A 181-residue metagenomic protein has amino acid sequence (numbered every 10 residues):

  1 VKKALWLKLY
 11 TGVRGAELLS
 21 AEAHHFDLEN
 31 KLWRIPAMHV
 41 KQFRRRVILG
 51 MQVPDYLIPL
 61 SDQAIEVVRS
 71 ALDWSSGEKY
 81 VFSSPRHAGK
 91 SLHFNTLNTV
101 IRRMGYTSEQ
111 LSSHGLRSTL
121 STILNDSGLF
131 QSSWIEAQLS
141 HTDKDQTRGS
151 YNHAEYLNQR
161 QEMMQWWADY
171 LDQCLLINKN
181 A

Functional and structural regions predicted by a protein language model:
V1-A21, E29, W74, G115-R117: Basic, Lys/Arg- and aromatic-enriched nucleic-acid-binding interface segment
V1-K2, K8, T107-G128: Short basic/aromatic active-site micro-motif
E17-L19, L111, S121, L129-H141: Active-site-proximal segment of tyrosine recombinases
S20-S70, D143: Conserved tyrosine-mediated DNA breakage-rejoining catalytic core shared by Y-recombinases
A37-F43, I65, L129, L139-I177: Catalytic-site neighborhood detector that most strongly recognizes the C-terminal catalytic loop/helix of tyrosine
Q42, R46-L57, S83-G89, T107-G115 (+1 more regions): Short, contiguous acidic/charged loop-to-helix segments that flank catalytic cores in large enzymes
P59-E109, L120, T142: Active-site/catalytic core of tyrosine-dependent DNA strand-transfer enzymes
L60, S121-L124, I135, W167: Hydrophobic, well-ordered secondary-structure elements that form the walls of internal hydrophobic environments
